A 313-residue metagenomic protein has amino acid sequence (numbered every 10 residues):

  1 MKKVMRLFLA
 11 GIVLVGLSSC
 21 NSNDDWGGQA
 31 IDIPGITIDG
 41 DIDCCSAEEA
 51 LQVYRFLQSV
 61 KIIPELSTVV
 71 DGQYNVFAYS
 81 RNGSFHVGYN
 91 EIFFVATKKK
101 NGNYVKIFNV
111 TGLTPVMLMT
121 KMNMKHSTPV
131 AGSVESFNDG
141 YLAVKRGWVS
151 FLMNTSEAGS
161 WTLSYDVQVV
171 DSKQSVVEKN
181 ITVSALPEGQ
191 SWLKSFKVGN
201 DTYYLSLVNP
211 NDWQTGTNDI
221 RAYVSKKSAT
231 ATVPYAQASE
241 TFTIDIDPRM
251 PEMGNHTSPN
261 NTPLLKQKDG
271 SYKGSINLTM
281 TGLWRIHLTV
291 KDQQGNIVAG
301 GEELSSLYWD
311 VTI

Functional and structural regions predicted by a protein language model:
V15-S19: C-terminal motif of bacterial Sec signal peptides marking the signal peptidase cleavage site
N21-M119: Acidic/polar, low-complexity intrinsically disordered N-terminal segments immediately downstream of a Sec signal
V87-N101, G216-A231: Beta-strand-rich structural segments
K100-N101, Q168-V176, L283, K291-L304: Short acidic/polar inter-strand loop motif in beta-rich domains
K121-Y141, E252-Q267: Solvent-exposed serine/threonine-rich low-complexity stretches and specific carbohydrate-binding patches
V134-F151, G159, L265-G274: Aromatic sugar-binding surface patches on proteins that engage polysaccharides or sugar-phosphate polymers
L152-A158, L278-L283: Surface-exposed, short loops/turns at beta-strand junctions within beta-sandwich domains
N154-I220: Surface-exposed beta-loop interaction hotspot
